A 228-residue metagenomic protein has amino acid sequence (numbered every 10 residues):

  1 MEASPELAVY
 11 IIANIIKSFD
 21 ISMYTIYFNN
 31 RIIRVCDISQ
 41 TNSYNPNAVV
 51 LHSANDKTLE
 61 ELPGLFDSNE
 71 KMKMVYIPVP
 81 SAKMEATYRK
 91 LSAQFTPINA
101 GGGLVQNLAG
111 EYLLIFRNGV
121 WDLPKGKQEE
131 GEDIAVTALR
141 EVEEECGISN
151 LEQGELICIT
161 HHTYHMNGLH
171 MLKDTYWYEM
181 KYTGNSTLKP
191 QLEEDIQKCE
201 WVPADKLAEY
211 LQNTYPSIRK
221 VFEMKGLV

Functional and structural regions predicted by a protein language model:
M1-I21: N-terminal amphipathic/basic-hydrophobic helices that include classical n-h-c signal peptides and signal-anchor
S4, N107, F116, H165-M166: Acidic surface patches and DE-rich sequence motifs
I15-F19, I26, D37-Y44, A48-L51 (+1 more regions): Nudix hydrolase/Nudix homology domain
M23, A100, K173-W177: Short hydrophobic/aromatic beta-strand or adjacent loop that forms the aromatic wall/cage of a ligand/substrate-binding
Y27-D37, D122-L123: Short, surface-exposed beta-strand/loop "edge" segments at domain boundaries and coil↔beta transitions
L51-H52, Q106-E143: Conserved Nudix-box catalytic region and its N-terminal flanking loop in Nudix hydrolases and closely related
L59-G102: Acidic, metal-coordinating catalytic segment for phosphate/diphosphate chemistry, firing primarily on the Nudix
Q128-P216: Unchanged
